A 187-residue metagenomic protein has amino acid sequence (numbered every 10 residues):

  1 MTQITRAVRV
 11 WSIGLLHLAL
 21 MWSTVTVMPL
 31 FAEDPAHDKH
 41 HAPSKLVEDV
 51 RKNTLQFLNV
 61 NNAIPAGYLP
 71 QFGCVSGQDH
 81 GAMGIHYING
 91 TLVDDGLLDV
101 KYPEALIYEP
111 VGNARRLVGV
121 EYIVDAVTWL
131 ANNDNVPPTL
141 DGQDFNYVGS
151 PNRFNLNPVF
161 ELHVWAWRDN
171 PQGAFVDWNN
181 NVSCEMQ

Functional and structural regions predicted by a protein language model:
M1-V10: N-terminal secretory signal peptides that target proteins for export/translocation
I13-T26: Bacterial N-terminal signal peptides
V27-F31: Sec/Tat signal peptide C-region and signal peptidase I cleavage site
E33-Q187: Primary mode marks residue(s) on the alpha4-beta5-alpha5 output face of response regulator receiver
